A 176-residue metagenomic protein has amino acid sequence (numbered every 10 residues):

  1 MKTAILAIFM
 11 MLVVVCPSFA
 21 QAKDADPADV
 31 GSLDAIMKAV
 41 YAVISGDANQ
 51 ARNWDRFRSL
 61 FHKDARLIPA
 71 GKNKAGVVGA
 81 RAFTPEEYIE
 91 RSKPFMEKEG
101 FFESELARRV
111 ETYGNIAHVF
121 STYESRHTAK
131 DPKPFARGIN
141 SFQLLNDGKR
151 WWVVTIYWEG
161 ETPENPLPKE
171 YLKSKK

Functional and structural regions predicted by a protein language model:
M1-A4: Positively charged n-region of N-terminal signal peptides that target proteins for export
A7-P17: Bacterial N-terminal signal peptides
A20-S59, L172-K175: Short, low-complexity N-terminal intrinsically disordered segments enriched in polar/charged residues
V40, F57, A65, V119 (+1 more regions): Hydrophobic pocket/interface hotspot
A48-G76: N-terminal, post-signal-peptide region of Sec/Tat-exported proteins
R66-L67, G71, G79-K130: Surface-exposed, charged secondary-structure patches
H118, R137-P166: Short beta-strand edge/turn micro-motifs at domain boundaries
E164-K176: Acidic/histidine-enriched, glycine/proline-rich intrinsically disordered or flexible terminal extensions
